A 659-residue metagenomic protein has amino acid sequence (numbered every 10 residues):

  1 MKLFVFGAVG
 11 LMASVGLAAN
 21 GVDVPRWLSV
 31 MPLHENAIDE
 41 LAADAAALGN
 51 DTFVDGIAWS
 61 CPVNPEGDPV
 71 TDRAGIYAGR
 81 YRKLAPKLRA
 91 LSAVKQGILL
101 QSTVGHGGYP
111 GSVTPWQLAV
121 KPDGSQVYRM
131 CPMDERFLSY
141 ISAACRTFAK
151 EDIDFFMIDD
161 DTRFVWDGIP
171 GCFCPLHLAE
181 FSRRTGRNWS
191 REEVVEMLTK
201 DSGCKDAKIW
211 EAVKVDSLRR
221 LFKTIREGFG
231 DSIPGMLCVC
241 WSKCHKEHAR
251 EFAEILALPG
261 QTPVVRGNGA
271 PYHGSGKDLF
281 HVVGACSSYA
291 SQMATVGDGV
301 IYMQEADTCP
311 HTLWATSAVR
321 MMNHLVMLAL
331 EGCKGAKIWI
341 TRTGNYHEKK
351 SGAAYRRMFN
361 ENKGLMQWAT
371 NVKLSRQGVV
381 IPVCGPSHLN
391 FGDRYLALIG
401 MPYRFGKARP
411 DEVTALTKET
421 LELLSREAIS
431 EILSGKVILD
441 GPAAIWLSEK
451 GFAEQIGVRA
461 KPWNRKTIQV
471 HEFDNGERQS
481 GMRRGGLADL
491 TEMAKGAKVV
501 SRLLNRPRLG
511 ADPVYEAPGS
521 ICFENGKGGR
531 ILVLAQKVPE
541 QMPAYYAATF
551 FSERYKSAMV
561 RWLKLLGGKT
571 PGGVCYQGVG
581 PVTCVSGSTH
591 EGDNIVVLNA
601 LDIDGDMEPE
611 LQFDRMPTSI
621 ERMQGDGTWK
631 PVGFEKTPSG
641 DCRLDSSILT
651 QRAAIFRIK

Functional and structural regions predicted by a protein language model:
V5-S14: Bacterial N-terminal signal peptides
V22-E35, A93-T103, M157-D161, C204-A249 (+2 more regions): Aromatic-lined carbohydrate-recognition surfaces of secreted/lumenal glycan-active proteins
P25-N36, V63-G79, D123-S142, S202-R219 (+6 more regions): The substrate-binding groove and active-site-proximal loops of carbohydrate-active enzymes, especially glycoside
L33-G49, E135-F148, E247-L256, S317-M327: Short, acidic/polar
D51-D55, D154, G228-G230, G235-P402 (+8 more regions): Hydrophobic targeting/anchoring helices
F53-A58, G79-S125, F155-V165, I233-G235: Glycine-rich, aromatic-flanked loop segments that form ligand/cofactor-binding clefts across common enzyme folds
K95-E151, G186-E211, V215, R219: Active-site-adjacent "subsite" loops/lids of carbohydrate-active enzymes
D393-R394, L398-I399, Y403-R409, A415-K659: A conserved amphipathic helix/loop scaffold that creates a polar/acidic microenvironment used either to coordinate
